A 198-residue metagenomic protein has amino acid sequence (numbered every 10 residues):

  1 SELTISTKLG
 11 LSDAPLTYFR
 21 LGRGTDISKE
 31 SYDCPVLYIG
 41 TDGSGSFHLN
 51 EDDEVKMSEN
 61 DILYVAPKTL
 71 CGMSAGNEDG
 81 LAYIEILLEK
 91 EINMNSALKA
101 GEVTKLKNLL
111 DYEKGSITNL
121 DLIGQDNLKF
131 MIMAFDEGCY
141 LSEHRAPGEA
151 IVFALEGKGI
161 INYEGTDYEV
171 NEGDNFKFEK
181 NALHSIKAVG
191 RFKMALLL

Functional and structural regions predicted by a protein language model:
S1-P15, S58-E59, L63, E78-N127: A short, N-terminal "cap"/entry segment at the start of jelly-roll beta-barrel domains of the cupin/DSBH fold
E2-T4, P15-Y32, G115-N119, K129-A146: Conserved short histidine dyad/triad with adjacent acidic residue
S12, N50-E51, N162-T166, V189: Short strand-coil-strand connectors
L16-R20, L37, I62-Y64, F130-A134 (+3 more regions): Conserved hydrophobic/aromatic beta-strand scaffold that supports enzyme active sites
R20-L21, S31-S46, M133-D136, R145-I160: Short, conserved beta-strand element in jelly-roll/cupin
T41-D42, S58, L155-E156, N171-E172 (+1 more regions): A cytosolic small-molecule/anion-sensing beta-strand core signal
E51-K68, E164-N181: Short acidic-glycine-tyrosine-enriched beta hairpin
P67-I92, K180-L198: Ligand-binding loop in jelly-roll beta-barrel domains
